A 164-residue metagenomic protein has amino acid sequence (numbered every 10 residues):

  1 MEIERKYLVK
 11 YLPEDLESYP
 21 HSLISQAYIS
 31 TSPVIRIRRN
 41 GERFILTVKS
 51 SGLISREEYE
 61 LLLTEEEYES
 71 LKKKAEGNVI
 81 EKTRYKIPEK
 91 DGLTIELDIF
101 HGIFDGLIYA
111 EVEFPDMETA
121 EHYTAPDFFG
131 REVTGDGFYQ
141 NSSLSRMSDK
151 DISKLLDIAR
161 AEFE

Functional and structural regions predicted by a protein language model:
M1-E164: Phosphate-end processing signature that detects enzymes handling 5′-triphosphorylated RNA and polyphosphate
